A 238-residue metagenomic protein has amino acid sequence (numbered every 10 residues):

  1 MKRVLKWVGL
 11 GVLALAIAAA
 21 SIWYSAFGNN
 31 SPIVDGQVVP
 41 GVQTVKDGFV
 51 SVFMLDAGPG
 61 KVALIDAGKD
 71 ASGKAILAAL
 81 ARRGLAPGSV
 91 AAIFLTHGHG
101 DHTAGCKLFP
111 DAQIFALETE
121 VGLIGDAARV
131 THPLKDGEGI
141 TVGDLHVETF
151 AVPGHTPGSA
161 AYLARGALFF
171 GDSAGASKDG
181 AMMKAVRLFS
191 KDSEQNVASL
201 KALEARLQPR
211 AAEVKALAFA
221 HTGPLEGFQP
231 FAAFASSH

Functional and structural regions predicted by a protein language model:
M1-I17: N-terminal Sec-pathway targeting helices
L15-P32: Membrane-interface motif at the C-terminal end of an N-terminal transmembrane signal
S31-R83, A161-A176: Conserved beta-strand hairpin/beta-sheet module of binuclear metal-dependent hydrolase folds, prominently
G41, L55, D66, H97 (+7 more regions): Divalent metal-coordination and catalytic microenvironments
V45, G105-P110, I124, A161-A164 (+1 more regions): Alpha-helix C-terminal capping segments
A71, H146, A151, P157-F231: Metallo-beta-lactamase
A71-I140: Active-site HxH/HxHxD metal-binding segment of metal-dependent hydrolases
G84, E118-G122, S177-F189, S237-H238: Short glycine/proline- and charge-enriched loop/turn segments that cap or connect secondary-structure elements
